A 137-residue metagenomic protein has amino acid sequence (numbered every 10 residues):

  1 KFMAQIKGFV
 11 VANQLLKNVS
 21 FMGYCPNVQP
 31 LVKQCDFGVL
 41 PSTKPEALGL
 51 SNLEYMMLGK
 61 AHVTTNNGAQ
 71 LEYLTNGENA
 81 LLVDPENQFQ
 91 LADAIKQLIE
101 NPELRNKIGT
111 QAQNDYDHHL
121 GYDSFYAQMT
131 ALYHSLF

Functional and structural regions predicted by a protein language model:
M3-G23: Nucleotide-activated donor-binding/catalytic signature segment of Leloir-type glycosyltransferases, i.e., the conserved
I6, F21, N27-L31, Q70 (+1 more regions): Acidic, amphipathic alpha-helical patches
S20-C35, M57, T75: Short acidic alpha-helix that forms the nucleotide-activated donor recognition element in Leloir-type transferases
G23, L40-K44: Short Ser/Thr-rich beta->loop micro-motif in glycosyltransferases that lines and helps position the nucleotide-sugar
G49-N52, Q70: Short glycine/serine-rich donor-binding loops of glycosyltransferases
A61-T64: Short hydrophobic beta-strand element within catalytic cores of glycosyltransferases and related nucleotide-activated
T75-G77, L81-Q88, Q97-P102: Conserved acidic donor-binding segment of nucleotide-sugar-dependent glycosyltransferases
Q90, Q97, L104-H119, F125-A131: A short, well-ordered alpha-helix in the C-terminal region of glycosyltransferases
